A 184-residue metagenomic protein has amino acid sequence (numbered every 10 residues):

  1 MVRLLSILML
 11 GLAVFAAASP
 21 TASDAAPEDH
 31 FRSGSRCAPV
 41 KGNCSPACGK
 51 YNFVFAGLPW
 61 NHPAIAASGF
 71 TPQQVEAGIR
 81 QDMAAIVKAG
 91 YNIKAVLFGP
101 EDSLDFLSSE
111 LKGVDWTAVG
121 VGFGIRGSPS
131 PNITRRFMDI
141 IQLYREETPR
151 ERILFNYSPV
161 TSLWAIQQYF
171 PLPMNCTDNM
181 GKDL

Functional and structural regions predicted by a protein language model:
M1-P27: Fungal secretory targeting signals
G34-A66: N-terminal, charge-rich interaction modules
P63-G78: Glycine- and acidic-residue-enriched helix-capping/strand-helix junction motifs
Q81-N92: Short helix-loop-beta junction
I93-D102, L154-P159: Short beta->alpha junction loops
L104-A118, N175-L184: Short, electropositive alpha-helical surface patch
L107-Q142: Mid-chain, well-packed structural core segment of small domains
R136-N175: Ser/Thr/Gly-rich flexible loops in soluble cytosolic domains mediating phosphotransfer, phosphorylation
